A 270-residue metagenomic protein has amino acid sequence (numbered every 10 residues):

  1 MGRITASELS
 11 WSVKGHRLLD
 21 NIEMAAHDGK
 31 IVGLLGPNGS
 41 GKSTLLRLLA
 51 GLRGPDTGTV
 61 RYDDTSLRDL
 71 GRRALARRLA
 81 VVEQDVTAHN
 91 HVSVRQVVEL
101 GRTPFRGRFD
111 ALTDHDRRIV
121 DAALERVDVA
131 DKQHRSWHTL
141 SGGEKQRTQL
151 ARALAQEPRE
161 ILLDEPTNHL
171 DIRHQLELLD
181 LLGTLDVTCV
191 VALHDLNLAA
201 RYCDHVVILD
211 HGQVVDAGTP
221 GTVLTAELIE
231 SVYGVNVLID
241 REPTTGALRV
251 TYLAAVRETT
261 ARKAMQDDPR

Functional and structural regions predicted by a protein language model:
L35-P37: The feature captures the beta-strand-to-loop junction immediately N-terminal to the Walker
A50: Helix-to-loop junction immediately C-terminal to a conserved catalytic motif
G58-S66, L75: Conserved ABC transporter NBD signature motif
E99, D114-K132: Conserved ABC ATPase "signature" region
A155-R159: A short, proline-enriched helix->beta-strand linker immediately N-terminal to the Walker B motif in ABC-type P-loop
I161-E165, L170: Catalytic Walker B motif of ABC-type/P-loop ATPase nucleotide-binding domains
V232-R270: ABC ATPase nucleotide-binding domains
